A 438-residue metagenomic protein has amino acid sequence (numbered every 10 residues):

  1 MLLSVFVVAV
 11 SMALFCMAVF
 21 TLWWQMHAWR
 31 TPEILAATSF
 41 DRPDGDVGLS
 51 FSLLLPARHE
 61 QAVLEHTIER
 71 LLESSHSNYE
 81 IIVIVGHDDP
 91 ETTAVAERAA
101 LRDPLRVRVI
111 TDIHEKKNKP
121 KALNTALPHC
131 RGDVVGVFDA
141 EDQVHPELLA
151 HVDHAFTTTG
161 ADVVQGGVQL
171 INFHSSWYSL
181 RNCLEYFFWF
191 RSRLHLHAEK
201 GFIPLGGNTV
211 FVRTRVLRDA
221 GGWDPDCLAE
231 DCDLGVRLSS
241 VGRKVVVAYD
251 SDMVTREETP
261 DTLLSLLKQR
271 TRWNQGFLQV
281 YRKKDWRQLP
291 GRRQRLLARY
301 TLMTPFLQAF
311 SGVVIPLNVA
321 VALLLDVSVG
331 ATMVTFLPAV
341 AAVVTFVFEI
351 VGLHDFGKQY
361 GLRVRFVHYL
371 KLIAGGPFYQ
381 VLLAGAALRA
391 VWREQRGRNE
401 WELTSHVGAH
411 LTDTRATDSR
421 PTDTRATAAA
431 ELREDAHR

Functional and structural regions predicted by a protein language model:
M1-G45, F346-D355, L383, R389-E394 (+1 more regions): N-terminal membrane-anchoring/stem segments of glycan-assembly enzymes
L22-N78: N-terminal signal-anchor transmembrane helix
I34-P43, T301-R396: Membrane-embedded multi-pass helical conduit in multi-pass membrane proteins, especially envelope-biosynthetic
L49-S52, E80, R218, D233: Cell-envelope/extracellular polymer assembly enzymes that use nucleotide-activated donors
E69-T111: Acidic donor-binding segment of Leloir-type glycosyltransferases
A100-P104, V109-D133, P146-L228, L267 (+1 more regions): Long helical/loop segments within the catalytic core of UDP-sugar-dependent glycosyltransferases, especially the large
G235-T255: Catalytic donor-sugar/metal-binding loop of nucleotide-sugar-dependent glycosyltransferases
